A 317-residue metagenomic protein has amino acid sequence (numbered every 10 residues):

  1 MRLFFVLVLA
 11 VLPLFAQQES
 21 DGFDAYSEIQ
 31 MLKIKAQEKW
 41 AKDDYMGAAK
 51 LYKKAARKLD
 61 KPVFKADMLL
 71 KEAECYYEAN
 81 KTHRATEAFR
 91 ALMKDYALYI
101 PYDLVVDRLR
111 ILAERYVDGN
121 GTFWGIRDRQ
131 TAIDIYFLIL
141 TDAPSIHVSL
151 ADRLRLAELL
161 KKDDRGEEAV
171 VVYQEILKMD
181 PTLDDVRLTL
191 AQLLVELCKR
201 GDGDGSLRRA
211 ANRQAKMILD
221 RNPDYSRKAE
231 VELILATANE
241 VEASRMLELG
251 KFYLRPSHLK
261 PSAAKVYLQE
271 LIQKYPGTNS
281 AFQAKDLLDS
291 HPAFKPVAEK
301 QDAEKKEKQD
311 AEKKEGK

Functional and structural regions predicted by a protein language model:
L3-L12: Sec-dependent N-terminal signal peptides
F5, A16-K317: Acidic, polar-rich low-complexity tracts and alpha-helical solenoid repeat scaffolds
